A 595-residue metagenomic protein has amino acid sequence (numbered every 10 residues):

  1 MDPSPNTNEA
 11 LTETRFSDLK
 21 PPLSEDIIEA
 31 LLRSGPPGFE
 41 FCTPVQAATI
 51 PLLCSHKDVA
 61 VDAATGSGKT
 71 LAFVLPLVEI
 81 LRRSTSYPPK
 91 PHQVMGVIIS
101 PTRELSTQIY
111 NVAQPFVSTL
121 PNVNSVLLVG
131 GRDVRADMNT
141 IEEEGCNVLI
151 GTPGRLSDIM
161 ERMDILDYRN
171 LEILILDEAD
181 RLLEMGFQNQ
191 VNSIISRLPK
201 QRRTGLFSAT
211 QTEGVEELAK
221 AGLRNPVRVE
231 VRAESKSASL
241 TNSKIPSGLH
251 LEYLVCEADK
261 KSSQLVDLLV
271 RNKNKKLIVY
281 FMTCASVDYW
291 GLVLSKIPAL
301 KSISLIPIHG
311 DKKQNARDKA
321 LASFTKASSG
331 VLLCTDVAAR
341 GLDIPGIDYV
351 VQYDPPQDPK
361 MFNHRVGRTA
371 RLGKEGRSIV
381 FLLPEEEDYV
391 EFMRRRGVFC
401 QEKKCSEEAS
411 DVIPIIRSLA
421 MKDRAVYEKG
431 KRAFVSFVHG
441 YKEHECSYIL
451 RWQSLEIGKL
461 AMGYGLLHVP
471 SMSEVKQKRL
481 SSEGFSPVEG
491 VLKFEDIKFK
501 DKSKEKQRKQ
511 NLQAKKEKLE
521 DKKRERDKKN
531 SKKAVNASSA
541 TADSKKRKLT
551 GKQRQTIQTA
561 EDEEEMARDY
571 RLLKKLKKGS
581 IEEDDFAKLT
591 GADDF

Functional and structural regions predicted by a protein language model:
M1-K20, E25-D26, L32-G35, S84-Q93 (+9 more regions): Intrinsically disordered, low-complexity, charged terminal tails and linkers of eukaryotic nucleolar
D2-K275, M282-A285, L292-I303: SF2 DExD/H RNA helicase N-terminal ATP-binding lobe
S106-Q108, R135-N139, S157-D158, E213-L218 (+7 more regions): Switch/connector loops and helix/strand junctions flanking conserved nucleotide-binding motifs in nucleotide-processing
R135-T140, D288-S295, K301-A339: Conserved helicase ATPase core of P-loop NTP-dependent helicases/translocases
G151, C334, Q352: Short beta-strand and adjacent tight-turn residues that come in two discontinuous sequence segments and form the edges
R228-A238, L254-D259, Y353-P356, I379-P384 (+1 more regions): Conserved AAA+ ATPase "SRH/arginine-finger" region at the nucleotide-binding site
R340-P355, R377-V380: A short beta-strand element within the Helicase C-terminal
V366-S410: Conserved segment of the helicase C-terminal RecA-like domain
